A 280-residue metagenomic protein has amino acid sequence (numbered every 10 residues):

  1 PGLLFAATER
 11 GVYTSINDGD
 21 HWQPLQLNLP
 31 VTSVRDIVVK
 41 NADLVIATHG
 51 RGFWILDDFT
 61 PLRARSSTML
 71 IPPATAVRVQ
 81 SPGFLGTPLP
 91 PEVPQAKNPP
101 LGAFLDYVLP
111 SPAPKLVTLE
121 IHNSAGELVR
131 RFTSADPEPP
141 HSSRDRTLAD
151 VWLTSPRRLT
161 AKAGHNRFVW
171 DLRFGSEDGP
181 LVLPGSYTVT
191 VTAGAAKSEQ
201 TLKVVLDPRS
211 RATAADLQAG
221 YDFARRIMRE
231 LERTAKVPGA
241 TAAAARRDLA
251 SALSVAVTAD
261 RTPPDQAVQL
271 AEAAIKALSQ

Functional and structural regions predicted by a protein language model:
P1-V93, P100-A103, A135-E138, R144-T147: Beta-propeller blade termini and top-face loops
D18, N123-E127, Y187, Q266 (+1 more regions): Short, glycine-anchored, charge-dense loop/turn motifs used at functional sites
P61-P82, E199-R233: Low-complexity, Pro/Ser/Thr- and charge-rich linker/hinge segments at domain boundaries
V79-T118, H122, H165-V169, L217 (+1 more regions): Contiguous beta-strand segments within globular domains
L119, L183-A193: Short, aromatic- and glycine-rich surface loops/edge beta-strands on solvent-exposed regions
L128-P180: Glycine-centered tight-turn motifs at strand-turn-strand junctions
G175-D178, T192-Q200: Short acidic/polar inter-strand loop motif in beta-rich domains
Q200-L202, E232-Q280: Mature extracytoplasmic or organellar-lumen-exposed domains after removal of signal/transit peptides
